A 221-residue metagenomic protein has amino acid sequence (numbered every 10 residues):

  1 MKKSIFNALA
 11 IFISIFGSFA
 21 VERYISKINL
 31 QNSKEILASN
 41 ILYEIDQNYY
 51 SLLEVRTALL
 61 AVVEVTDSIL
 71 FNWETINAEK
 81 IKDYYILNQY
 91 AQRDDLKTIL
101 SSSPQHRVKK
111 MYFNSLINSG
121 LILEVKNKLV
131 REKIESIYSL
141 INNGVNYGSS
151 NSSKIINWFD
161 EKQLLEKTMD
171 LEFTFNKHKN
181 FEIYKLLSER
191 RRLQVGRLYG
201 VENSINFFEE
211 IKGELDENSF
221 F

Functional and structural regions predicted by a protein language model:
M1-N29: Membrane-embedded hydrophobic alpha-helical segments
K2, R23-F221: Long, hydrophobic alpha-helical segments that serve as membrane-spanning/inserting helices
